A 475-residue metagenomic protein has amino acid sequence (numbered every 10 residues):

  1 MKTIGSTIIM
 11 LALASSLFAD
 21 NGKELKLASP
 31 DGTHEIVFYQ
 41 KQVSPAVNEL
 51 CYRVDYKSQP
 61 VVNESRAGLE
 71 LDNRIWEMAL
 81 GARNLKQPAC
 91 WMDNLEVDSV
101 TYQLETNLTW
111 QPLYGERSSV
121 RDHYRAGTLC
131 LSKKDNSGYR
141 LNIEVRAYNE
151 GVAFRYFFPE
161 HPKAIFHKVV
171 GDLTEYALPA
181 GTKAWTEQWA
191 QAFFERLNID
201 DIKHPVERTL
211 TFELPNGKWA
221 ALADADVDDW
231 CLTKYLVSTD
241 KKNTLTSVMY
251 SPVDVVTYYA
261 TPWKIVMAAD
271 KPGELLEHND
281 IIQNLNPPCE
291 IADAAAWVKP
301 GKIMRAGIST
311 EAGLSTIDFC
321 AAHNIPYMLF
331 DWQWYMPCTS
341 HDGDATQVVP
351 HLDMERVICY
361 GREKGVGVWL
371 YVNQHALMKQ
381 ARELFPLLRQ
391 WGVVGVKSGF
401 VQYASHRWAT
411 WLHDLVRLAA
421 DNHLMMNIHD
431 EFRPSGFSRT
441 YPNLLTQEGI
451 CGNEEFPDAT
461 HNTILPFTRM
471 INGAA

Functional and structural regions predicted by a protein language model:
M1-G22: Bacterial Sec-dependent N-terminal signal peptides
G22-P288: N-terminal accessory beta-strand-rich subdomains and adjacent acidic, glycine-rich linkers that precede catalytic cores
R121, E144, T257, A296 (+3 more regions): Catalytic cores of large soluble enzymes that bind and process phosphate-bearing ligands
K133-D135, A147-N149, A180, A269 (+5 more regions): Short, flexible loop/turn elements at secondary-structure junctions
N142-I143, P252-D254, S315-I317, V357 (+1 more regions): Generic recognition of flexible, low-complexity loop/linker segments
L173, T209-T211, I317, I358 (+2 more regions): Short amphipathic alpha-helical segments and helix-helix/interface helices
V256-Y327, D331: An acidic-aromatic substrate-binding cleft motif
W332-A475: Aromatic- and carboxylate-enriched substrate-binding clefts and catalytic-loop regions of carbohydrate-active enzymes
